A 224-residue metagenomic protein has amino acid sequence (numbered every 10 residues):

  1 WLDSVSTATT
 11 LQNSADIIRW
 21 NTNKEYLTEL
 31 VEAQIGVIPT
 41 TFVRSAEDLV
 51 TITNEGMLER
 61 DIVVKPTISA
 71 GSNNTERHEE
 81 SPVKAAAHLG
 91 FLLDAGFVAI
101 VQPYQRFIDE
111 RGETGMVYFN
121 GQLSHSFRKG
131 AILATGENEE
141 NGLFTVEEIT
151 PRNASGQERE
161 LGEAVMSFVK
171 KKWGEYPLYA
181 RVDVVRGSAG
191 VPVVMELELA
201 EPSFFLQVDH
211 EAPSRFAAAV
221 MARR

Functional and structural regions predicted by a protein language model:
W1-A8, A15-R111, G156-E163: Active-site nucleotide/adenylate-binding loops and adjacent lid/helix of ATP-dependent enzymes
N13, S69-G71, L143-E147: A short, surface-exposed helix-loop junction/capping segment
I17-W20, A131-I132, V185-G187: Short glycine-enriched loops at secondary-structure junctions
I38, N73, G112-T114, A180-V182 (+1 more regions): Change "...and in nucleic-acid phosphodiester-cleaving endonucleases..." to "...and in nucleic-acid processing enzymes
S69, G121, A189-G190: Short strand-connecting beta-turns/loops that link adjacent beta-strands
R77-K172, V193: Phosphate-binding site of ATP-dependent enzymes
G156-R224: ATP-dependent carboxylate activation and anion-phosphoryl transfer catalytic cores that bind Mg-ATP to form
